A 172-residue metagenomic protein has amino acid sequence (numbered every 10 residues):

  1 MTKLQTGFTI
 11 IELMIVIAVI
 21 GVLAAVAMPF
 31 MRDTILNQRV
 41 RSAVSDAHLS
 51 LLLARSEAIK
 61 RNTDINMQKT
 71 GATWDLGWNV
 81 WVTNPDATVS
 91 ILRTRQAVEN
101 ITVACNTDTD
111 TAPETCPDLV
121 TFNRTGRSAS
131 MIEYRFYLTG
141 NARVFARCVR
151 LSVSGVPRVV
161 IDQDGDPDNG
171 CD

Functional and structural regions predicted by a protein language model:
M1-R32: N-terminal single-pass transmembrane signal-anchor helix
V22-S56, K60, D64-D172: N-terminal helix-rich module
